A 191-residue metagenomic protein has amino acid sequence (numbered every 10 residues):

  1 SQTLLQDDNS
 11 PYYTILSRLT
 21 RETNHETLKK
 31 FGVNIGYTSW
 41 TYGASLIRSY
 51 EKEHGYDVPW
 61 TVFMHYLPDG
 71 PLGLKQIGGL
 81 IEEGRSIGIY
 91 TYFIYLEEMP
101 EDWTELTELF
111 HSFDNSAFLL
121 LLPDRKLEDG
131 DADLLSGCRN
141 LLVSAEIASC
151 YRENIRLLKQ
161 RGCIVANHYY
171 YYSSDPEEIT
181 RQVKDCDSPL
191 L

Functional and structural regions predicted by a protein language model:
S1-D7, G79-T91: N-terminal start-of-domain structural block
S1-M64: N-terminal [4Fe-4S]-dependent radical SAM core
H25-T27, S39-L46, P68, I94 (+2 more regions): Phosphate-binding glycine-rich loops and adjacent basic patches that engage nucleotide phosphates, nucleic-acid
K52, G79-I87, E108-L109, L157 (+1 more regions): A generic secondary-structure signal
G55, H111-S112: Short, charge-rich binding segments
Y56-P59, L74-G84: Well-ordered mid-protein domain cores that form the structural environment of catalytic cofactors
T61-L72, G84-E101, F113-Y151, L158 (+2 more regions): Core AdoMet radical
I77-G78, W103-T107, E128-D131: Leucine-rich repeat
